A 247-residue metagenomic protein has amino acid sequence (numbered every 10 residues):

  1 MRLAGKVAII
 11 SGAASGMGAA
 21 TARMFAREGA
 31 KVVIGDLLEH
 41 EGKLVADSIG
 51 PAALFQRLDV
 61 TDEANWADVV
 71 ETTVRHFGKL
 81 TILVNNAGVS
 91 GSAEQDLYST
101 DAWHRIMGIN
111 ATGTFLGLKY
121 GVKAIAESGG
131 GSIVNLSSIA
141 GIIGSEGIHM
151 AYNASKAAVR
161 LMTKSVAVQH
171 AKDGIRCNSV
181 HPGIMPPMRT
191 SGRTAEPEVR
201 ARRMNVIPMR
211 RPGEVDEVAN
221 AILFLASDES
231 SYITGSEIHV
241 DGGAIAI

Functional and structural regions predicted by a protein language model:
L3-V33: Canonical Rossmann dinucleotide-binding motif of NAD(H)/NADP(H)-dependent dehydrogenases/reductases, specifically
A4, I143, L223, T234-I247: Short C-terminal tail/terminal secondary-structure segment of NAD(P)H-dependent dehydrogenase/reductase domains
V84, A171-R176, I233-G235: Short, small/polar-rich loop/turn modules that mediate ligand/substrate recognition or access, typified
E94-H104, R203: Substrate-binding pocket helix/loop in short-chain dehydrogenase/reductase
L118, S155, T163: Active-site helix of classical SDR
K123, V168-Q169, S231: Alpha-helical segment proximal to the catalytic Tyr-Lys
S138: Residue(s) in the substrate-gating loop at a strand-loop-helix junction that position the organic substrate next
